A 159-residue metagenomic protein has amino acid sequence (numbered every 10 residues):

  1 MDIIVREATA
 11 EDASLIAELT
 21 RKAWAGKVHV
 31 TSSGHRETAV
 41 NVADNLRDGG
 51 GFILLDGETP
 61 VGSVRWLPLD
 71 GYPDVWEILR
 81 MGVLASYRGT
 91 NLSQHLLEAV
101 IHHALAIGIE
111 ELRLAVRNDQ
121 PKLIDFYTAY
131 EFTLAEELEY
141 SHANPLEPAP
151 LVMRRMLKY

Functional and structural regions predicted by a protein language model:
I3, E7-R88, Q94-A99, H103 (+3 more regions): Acetyl-CoA-dependent GNAT
N91, E131: Short glycine-rich hinge loops at helix-strand junctions in the catalytic core of two-component histidine kinases
E110-R113, R117-I124, T128-Y130, E136-Y159: C-terminal "cap" of GNAT-fold acetyltransferases
